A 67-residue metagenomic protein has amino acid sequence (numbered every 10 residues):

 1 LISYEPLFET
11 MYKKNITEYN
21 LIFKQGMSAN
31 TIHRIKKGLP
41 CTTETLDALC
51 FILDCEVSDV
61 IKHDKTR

Functional and structural regions predicted by a protein language model:
L1, E9-T10, R34, I61-R67: Short, charged recognition helix plus adjacent turn of helix-turn-helix-like nucleic-acid-binding domains
L1-N20: A short, Lys/Arg-rich alpha-helix, primarily the initiator
Y4-E5, A29, T43-L46: Short alpha-helical elements of helix-turn-helix
F8, Y19, H33, D47 (+1 more regions): Residues within the helices of the helix-turn-helix
Y12, F23, F51: Alpha-helical residues within the helix-turn-helix
N15-H33: Short alpha-helical DNA-recognition segment
S28, L39, D64-R67: The DNA-recognition helices of helix-turn-helix-type DNA-binding domains
G38-F51: Short, basic-rich loop-to-helix N-cap that marks the start of a DNA-contacting helix
